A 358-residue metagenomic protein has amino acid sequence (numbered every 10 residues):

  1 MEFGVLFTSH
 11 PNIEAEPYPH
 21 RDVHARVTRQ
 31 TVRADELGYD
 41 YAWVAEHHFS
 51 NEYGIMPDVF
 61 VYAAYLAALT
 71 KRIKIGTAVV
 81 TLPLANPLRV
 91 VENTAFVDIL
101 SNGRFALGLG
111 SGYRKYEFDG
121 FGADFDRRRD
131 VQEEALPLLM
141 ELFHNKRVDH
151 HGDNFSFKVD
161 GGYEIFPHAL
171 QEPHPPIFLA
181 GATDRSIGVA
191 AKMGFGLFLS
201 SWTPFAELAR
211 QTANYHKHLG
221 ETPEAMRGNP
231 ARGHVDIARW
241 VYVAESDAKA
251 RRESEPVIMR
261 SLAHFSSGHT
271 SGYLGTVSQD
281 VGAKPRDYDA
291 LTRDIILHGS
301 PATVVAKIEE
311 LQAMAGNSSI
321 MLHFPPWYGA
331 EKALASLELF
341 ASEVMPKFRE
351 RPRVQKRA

Functional and structural regions predicted by a protein language model:
M1-L69, I73-I75, P175, R357-A358: N-terminal beta1-alpha1-beta2 module of alpha/beta enzyme domains
E2-H20, P83-H151, L197-L199, T203-A209: Flexible, glycine-rich active-site loops centered on histidine and acidic residues that chelate a metal or position
F3-F7, A42-V44, I75-T77, F105-L109 (+4 more regions): Hydrophobic faces of well-ordered beta-strands that scaffold small-molecule active sites in alpha/beta enzyme cores
F7, D126-F166, A206-S318, R349-A358: An alpha-helical appendage that flanks or caps ligand/catalytic pockets
S9-H24, V80-L88, Q171-A182, V241-A244 (+1 more regions): Active-site mouth loops of central-metabolism enzymes
R21-R33, N93, G181-G188, T303-E310: Short, acidic/polar
A34, G38, E46, L66 (+10 more regions): Conserved, mostly hydrophobic/aromatic
D35-E36, A63-K71, T94, D98-F105 (+3 more regions): Acidic (Asp/Glu)-rich catalytic clusters
